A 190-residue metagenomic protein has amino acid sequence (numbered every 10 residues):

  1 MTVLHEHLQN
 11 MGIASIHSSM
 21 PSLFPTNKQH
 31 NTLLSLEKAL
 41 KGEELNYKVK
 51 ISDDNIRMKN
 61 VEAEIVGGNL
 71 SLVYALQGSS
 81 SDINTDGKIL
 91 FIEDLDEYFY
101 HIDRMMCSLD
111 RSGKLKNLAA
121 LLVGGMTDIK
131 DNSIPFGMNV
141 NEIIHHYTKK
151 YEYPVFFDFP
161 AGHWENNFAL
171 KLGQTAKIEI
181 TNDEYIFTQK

Functional and structural regions predicted by a protein language model:
M1-E6, M11-M20, P154: Short, acidic/small-residue loops that bind anionic groups at enzyme active sites
H5, E37-K41, L70-Y74, D103-C107 (+2 more regions): Predominant activation on well-ordered alpha-helical scaffold segments within soluble catalytic domains
L8, M58, I65, D82-N84 (+3 more regions): Solvent-exposed alpha-helices and their adjacent loops that cap or buttress functional pockets in soluble metabolic
L8-N10, Q29-S35, L170-T175: Short, surface-exposed amphipathic charged segments that create phosphate/polyanion-binding patches used for binding
I13-I16, A63-E64, K88-L90, A119-L122 (+1 more regions): Structural motif
I13-Y74, G78: Conserved anion/nucleotide-ligand pocket segment
V66-D103: Oxyanion-binding "anion nests"
C107-K190: C-terminal active-site/capping subdomain that shapes the small-molecule cofactor and substrate pocket of enzyme
